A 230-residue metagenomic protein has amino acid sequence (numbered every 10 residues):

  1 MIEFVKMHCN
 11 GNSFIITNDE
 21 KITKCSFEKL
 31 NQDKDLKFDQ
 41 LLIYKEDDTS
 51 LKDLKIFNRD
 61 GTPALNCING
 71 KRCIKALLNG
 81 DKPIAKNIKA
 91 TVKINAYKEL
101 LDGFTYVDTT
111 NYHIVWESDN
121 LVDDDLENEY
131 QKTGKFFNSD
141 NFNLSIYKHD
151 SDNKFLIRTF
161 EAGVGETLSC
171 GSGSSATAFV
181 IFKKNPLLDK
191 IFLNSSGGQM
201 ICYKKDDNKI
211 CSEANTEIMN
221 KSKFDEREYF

Functional and structural regions predicted by a protein language model:
M1-K93, Y97, V115-F230: A glycine-rich beta-to-alpha transition motif near the start of alpha/beta enzyme domains, typified by
K98-S118: Surface-exposed beta-loop interaction hotspot
